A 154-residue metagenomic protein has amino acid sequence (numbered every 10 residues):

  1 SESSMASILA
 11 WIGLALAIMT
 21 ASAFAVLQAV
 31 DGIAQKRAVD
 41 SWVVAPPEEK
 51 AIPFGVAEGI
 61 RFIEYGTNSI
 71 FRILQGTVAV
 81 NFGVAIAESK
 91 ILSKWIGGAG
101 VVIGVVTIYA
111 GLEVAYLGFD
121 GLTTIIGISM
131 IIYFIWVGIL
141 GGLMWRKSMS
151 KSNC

Functional and structural regions predicted by a protein language model:
S1-C154: Hydrophobic, aromatic-enriched alpha-helical segments typical of multi-pass transmembrane helices
